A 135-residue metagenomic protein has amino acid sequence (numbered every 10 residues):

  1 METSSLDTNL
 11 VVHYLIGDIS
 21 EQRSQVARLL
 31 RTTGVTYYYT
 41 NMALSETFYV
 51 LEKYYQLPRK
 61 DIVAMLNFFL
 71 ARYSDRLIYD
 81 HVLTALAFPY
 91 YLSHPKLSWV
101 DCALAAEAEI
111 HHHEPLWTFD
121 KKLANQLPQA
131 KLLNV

Functional and structural regions predicted by a protein language model:
M1-T3, A105-V135: Acidic, PIN/NYN-like endoribonuclease modules and their adjacent C-terminal/linker elements
M1-Y39, Y55-V63: Short, well-structured N-terminal submotif of metal-dependent ribonuclease cores
L6-D7, Y39, L97-S98, D120 (+1 more regions): Histidine- and aromatic-rich ligand-binding microenvironments
L10, A43, L83, A103-L104 (+1 more regions): Alpha-helix capping/helix-boundary segments
H13-L15, V50, Q126-L127: Residues that scaffold the ATP/ADP-binding catalytic core of kinase and kinase-like folds
F48-S74: Active-site-proximal, substrate-binding regions of enzyme catalytic domains and RNA-binding/basic surfaces
L66-F68, Y79, P128-N134: Internal alpha/beta domain cores that form substrate/cofactor-binding pockets in large enzymes and binding proteins
D75-P115, F119: Active-site neighborhoods of divalent-metal-dependent phosphate/nucleic-acid chemistry enzymes
